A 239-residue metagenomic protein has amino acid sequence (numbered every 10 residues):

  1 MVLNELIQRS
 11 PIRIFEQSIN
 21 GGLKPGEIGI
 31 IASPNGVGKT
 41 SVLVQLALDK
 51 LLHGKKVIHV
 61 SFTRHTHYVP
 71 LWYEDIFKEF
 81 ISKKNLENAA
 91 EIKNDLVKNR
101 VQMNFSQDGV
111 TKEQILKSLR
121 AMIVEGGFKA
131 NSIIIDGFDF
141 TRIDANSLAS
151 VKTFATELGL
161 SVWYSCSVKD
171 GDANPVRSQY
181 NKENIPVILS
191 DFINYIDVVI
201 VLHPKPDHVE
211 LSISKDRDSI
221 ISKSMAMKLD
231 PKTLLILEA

Functional and structural regions predicted by a protein language model:
R9-G22: Pre-Walker A adenine-sensing motif
G29-A32: Short hydrophobic/aromatic beta-strand immediately N-terminal to the Walker A/P-loop
N35: The conserved Walker
G38: Conserved glycine(s) of the Walker
S41-Q107, A173: Conserved P-loop
T63-H67, D75, Q107-V110, D139-T141 (+3 more regions): Conserved nucleotide-binding/hydrolysis micro-motifs of P-loop NTPases
N99-L160: Phosphate-binding/switch loop-helix module in NTP-utilizing enzymes
C166-A239: Phosphate-binding/switch region of NTP-binding enzymes
